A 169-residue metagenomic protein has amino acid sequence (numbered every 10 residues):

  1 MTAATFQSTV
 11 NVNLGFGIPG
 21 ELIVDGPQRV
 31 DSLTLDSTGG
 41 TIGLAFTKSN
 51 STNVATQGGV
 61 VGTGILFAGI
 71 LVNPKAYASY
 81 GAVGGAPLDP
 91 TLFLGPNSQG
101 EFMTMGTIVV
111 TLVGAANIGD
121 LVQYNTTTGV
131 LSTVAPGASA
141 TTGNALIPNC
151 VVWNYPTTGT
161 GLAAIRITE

Functional and structural regions predicted by a protein language model:
M1-E169: Surface-exposed, low-hydrophobicity beta-strand/loop segments enriched in small/polar/acidic residues
